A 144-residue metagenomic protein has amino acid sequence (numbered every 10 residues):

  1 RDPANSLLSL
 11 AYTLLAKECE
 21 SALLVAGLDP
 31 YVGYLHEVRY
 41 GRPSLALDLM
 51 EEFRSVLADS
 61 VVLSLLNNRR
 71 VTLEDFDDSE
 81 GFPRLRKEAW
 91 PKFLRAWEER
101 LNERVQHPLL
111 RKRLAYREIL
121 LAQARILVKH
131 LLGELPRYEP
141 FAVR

Functional and structural regions predicted by a protein language model:
R1-R144: N-terminal intrinsically disordered, cationic/polar leader segments that include organellar targeting peptides
